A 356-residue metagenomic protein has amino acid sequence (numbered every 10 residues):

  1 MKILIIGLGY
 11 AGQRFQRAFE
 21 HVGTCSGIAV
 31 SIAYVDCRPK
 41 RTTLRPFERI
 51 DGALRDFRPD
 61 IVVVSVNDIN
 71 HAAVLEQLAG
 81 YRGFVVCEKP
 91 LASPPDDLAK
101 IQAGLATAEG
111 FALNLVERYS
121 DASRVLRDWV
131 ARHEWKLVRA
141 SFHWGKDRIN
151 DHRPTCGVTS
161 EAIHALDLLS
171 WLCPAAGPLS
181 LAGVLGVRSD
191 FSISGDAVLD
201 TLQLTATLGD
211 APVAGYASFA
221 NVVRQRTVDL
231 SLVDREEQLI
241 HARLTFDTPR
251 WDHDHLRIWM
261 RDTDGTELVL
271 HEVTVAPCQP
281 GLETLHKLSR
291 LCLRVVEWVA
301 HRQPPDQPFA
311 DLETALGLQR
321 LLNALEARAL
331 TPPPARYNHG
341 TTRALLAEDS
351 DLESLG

Functional and structural regions predicted by a protein language model:
M1-L44, L54-F57: N-terminal Rossmann-like dinucleotide-binding module
G9-A11, N67-N70, L91-A92, E117-Y119 (+1 more regions): Short beta->alpha connector loops
D36, L168-L169, V295: Structural element of the ATP-grasp superfamily
T43-G104: Beta-loop-alpha module in the N-terminal Rossmann-like domain of NAD(P)-dependent dehydrogenases, especially those
R58-V66, R290-G356: C-terminal helix-rich "cap/oligomerization" subdomain common to oxidoreductases
I69, A92-H152: A contiguous active-site-proximal alpha/beta segment in oxidoreductase catalytic domains
I149-D234, E313, G317: Rossmann-like dinucleotide-binding domain that binds NAD(P)(H)
V213-L293, P308: NAD(P)-dinucleotide binding in Rossmann-like oxidoreductases
